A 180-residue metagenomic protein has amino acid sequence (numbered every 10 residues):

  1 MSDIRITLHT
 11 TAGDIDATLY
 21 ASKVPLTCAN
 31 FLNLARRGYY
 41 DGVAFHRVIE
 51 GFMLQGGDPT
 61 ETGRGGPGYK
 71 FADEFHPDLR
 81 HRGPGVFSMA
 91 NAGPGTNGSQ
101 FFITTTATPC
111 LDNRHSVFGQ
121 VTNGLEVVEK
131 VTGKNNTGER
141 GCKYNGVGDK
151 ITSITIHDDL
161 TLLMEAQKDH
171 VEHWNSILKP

Functional and structural regions predicted by a protein language model:
M1-P180: Cyclophilin-like peptidyl-prolyl cis-trans isomerases
